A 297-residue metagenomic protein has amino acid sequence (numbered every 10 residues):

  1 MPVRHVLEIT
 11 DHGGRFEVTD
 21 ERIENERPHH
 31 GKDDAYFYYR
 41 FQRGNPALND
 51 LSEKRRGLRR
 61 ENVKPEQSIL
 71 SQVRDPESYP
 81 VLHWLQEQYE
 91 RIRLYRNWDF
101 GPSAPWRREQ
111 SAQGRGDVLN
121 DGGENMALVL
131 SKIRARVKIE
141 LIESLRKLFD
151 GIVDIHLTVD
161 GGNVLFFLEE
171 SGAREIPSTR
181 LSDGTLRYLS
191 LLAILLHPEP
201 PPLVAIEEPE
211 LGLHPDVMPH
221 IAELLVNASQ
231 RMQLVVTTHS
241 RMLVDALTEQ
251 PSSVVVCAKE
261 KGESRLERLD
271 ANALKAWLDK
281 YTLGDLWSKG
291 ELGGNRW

Functional and structural regions predicted by a protein language model:
P2-E143: Electropositive, glycine-dotted interaction segments that contact anionic polymers or phosphate-rich ligands
P2-R4, A173-I176, E263-S264: Short, mixed charged/polar active-site loops that provide acid/base catalysis or chelate metal/phosphate cofactors
D11-G14, S171, A258-G262: Short acidic-glycine loop/turn motifs at beta-strand connectors
E21, G122, Y188-L192, T237: Phosphate-binding glycine-rich loops of NTP-binding sites
K138, L148, V236-S240: Short Pro/Gly-enriched beta-strand edge/turn motifs at strand-loop
E143-L196, L203-D216: Conserved ABC ATPase signature
P201-P202, M232: A residue-level structural signal marking coil residues immediately N-terminal to beta-strands within the ABC ATPase
H220-W297: C-terminal lobe/lid and adjacent interdomain/linker elements of RecA-like ASCE P-loop ATPase modules
